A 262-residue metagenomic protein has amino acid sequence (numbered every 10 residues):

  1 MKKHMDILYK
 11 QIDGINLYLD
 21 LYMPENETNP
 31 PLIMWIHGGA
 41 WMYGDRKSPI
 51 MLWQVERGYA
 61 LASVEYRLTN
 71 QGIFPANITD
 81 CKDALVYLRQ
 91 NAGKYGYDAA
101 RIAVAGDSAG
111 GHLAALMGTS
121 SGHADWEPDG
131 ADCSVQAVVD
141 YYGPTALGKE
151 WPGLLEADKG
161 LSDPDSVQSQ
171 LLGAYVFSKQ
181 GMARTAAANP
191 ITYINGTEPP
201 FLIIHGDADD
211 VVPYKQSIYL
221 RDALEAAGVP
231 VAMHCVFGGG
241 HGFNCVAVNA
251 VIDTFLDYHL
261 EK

Functional and structural regions predicted by a protein language model:
M1-K262: Alpha/beta-hydrolase superfamily serine-hydrolase fold, recognizing
